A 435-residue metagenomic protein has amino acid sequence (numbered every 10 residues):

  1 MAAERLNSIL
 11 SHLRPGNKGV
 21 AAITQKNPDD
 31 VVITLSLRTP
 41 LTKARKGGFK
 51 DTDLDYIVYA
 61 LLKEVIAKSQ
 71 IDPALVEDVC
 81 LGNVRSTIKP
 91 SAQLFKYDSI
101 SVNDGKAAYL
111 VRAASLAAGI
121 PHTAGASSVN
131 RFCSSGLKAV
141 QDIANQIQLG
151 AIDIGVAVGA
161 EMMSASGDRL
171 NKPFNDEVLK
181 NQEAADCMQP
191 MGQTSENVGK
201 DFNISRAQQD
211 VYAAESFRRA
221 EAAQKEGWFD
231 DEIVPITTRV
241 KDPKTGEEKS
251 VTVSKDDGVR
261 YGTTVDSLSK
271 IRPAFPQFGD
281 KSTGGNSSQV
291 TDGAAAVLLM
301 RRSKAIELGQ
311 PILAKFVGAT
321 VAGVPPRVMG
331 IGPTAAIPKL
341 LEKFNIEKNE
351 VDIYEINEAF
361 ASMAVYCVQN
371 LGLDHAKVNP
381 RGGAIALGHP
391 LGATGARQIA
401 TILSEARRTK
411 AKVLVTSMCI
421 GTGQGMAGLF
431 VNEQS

Functional and structural regions predicted by a protein language model:
E4, I9, T52, C80-I154 (+5 more regions): Conserved catalytic cysteine-centered active-site region of acyl-thioester-dependent Claisen-condensing enzymes
N7-I23, P28-V32, L37-P40, D51-T52 (+5 more regions): N-terminal extracellular/periplasmic Venus flytrap/periplasmic-binding protein-like
L13-K106, L110-A118, G125, N197-R206 (+3 more regions): Conserved active-site "lid/cap" helical segment
A74-G82, K96-S99, A126-N130, A157-A160 (+6 more regions): Beta-strand segments within the central parallel beta-sheet cores of soluble alpha/beta enzyme folds
A144, Q148-F202: Flexible glycine-/small-residue-enriched beta->alpha junction loops that bind anionic phosphate/pyrophosphate groups
N171, M300-E350, V368: Glycine- and Gly-Pro-enriched alpha-helical subdomains that act as flexible, kink-prone "lid/hinge" or packing modules
V297-L308, L403-R407, V431-Q434: Catalytic phosphate/nucleotide-handling subdomain of diverse soluble enzymes
